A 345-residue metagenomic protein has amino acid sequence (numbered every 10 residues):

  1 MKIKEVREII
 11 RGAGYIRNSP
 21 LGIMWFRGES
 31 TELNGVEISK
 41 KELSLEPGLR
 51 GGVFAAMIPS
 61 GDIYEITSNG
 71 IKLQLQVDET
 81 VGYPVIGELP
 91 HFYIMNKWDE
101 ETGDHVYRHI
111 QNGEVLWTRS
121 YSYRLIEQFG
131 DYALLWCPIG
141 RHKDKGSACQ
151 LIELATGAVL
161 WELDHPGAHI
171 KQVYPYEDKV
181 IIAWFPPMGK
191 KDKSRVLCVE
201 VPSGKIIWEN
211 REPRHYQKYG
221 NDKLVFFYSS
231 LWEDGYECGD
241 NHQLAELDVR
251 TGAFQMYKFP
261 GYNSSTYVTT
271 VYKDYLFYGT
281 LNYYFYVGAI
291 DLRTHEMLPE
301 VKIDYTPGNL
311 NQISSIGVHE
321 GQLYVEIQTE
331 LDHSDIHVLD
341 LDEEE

Functional and structural regions predicted by a protein language model:
M1-N34, F54, E345: An edge-strand/N-cap motif at the start of beta-rich repeat modules
K4-E8, N34-K41, G70-V77, E114-R119 (+4 more regions): A short beta-strand motif characteristic of beta-propeller blades
I9-L21, S39-V53, V77-H91, T118-Y132 (+5 more regions): Repeated scaffold domains used in trafficking and secretory/extracellular systems, primarily beta-propellers
P20-R27, T31, E46-P59, Y64-E65 (+6 more regions): Short beta-strand elements that form the blades of beta-propeller/WD-repeat-like and other beta-sheet-rich scaffold
S30-E32, S60-I66, E101-R108, H142-Q150 (+4 more regions): Structural motif
T67-G70, I110-E114, E153-G157, E200-G204 (+3 more regions): Short loop/turn segments that connect beta-strands within beta-propeller blades
T102-I207, E212: Solenoidal tandem-repeat scaffolds enriched in leucines and small polar residues
Y305, N309-E345: Blade-level signature of beta-propeller repeat domains, shared across WD40, Kelch, NHL, RCC1 and BNR/Asp-box propellers
